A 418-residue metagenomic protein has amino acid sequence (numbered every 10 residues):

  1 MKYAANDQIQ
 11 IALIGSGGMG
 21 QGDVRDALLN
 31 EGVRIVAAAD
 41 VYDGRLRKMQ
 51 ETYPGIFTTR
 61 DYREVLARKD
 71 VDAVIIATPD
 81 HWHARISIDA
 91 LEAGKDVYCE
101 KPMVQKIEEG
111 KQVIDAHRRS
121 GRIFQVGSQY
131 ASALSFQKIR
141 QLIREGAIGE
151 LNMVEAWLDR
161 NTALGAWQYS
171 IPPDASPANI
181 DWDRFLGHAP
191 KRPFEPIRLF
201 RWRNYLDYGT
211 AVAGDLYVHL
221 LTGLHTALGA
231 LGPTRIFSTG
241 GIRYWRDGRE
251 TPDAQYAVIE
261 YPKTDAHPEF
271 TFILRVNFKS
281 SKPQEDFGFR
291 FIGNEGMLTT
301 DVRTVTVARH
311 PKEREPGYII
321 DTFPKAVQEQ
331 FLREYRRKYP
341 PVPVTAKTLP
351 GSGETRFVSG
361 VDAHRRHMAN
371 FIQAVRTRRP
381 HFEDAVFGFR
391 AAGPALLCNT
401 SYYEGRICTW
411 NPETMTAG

Functional and structural regions predicted by a protein language model:
M1-Y53, Y130-A133, I143, L224: N-terminal Rossmann-like dinucleotide-binding module
Q21, A84, V218: Residues forming the Rossmann-fold NAD(P)(H) cofactor-binding site
Q50, R63-L66, I75, S87-L91 (+8 more regions): Non-transmembrane alpha-helical segments in soluble domains of secreted/periplasmic/extracellular proteins
I56-D61: Conserved SAM-binding strand-loop segment of SAM-dependent methyltransferases
A73-I75, E155: N-terminal Rossmann-like NAD(P) cofactor-binding module of classical short-chain dehydrogenase/reductase
P79-D80, A84-S132, G146, G405: Beta-strand-loop-alpha-helix segment that lines the small-molecule cofactor/substrate pocket of alpha/beta enzymes
Q137-K138, E150, E155-W157, L164-V386 (+2 more regions): Contiguous beta-strand/loop segments that form the cofactor/metal-binding neighborhood of enzyme cores
